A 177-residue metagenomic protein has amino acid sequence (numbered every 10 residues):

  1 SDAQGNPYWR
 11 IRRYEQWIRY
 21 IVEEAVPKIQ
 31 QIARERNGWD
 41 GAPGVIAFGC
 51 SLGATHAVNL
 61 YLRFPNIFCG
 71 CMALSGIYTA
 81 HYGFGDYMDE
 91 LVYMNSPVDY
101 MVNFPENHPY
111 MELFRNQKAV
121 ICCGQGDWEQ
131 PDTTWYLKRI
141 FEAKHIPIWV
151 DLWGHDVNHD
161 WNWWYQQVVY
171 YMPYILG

Functional and structural regions predicted by a protein language model:
S1-G177: Non-catalytic cap/lid and distal C-terminal segments of serine-dependent acyl enzymes
